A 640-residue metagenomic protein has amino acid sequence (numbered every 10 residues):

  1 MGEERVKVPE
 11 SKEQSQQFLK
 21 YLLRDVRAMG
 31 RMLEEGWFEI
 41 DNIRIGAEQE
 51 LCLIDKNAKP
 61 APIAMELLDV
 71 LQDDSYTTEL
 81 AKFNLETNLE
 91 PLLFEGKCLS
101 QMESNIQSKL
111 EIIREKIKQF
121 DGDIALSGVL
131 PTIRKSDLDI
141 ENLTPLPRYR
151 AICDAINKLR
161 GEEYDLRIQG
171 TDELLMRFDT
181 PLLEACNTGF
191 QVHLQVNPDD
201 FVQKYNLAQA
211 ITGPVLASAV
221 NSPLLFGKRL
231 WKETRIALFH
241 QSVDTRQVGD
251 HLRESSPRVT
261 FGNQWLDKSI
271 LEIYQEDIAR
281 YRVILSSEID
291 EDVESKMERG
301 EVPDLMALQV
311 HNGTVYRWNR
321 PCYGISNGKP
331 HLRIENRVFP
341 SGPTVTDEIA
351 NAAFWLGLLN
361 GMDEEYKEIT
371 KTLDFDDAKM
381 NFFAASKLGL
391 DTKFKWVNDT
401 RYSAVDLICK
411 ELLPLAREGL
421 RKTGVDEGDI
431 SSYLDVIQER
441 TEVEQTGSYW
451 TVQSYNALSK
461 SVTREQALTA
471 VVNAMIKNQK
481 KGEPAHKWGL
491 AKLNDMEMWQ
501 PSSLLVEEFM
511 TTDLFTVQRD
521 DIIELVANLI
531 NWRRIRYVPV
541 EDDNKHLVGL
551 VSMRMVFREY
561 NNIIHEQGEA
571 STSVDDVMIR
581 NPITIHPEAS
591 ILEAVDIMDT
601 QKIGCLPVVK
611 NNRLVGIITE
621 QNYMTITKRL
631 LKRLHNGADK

Functional and structural regions predicted by a protein language model:
M1-Q500: Phosphate/nucleotide-binding catalytic core
G324, E364, W532, N562-H565: Conserved helix-loop functional segments at active or binding sites
A491-D513, A527, S552-Q601, L614-K640: Tandem CBS (Bateman) regulatory domains
P501-H546: Conserved small-residue-rich
V517-R519, R536-L550, I585-P587, G604-I617: Cytosolic beta-strand hydrophobic patch enriched in CBS
